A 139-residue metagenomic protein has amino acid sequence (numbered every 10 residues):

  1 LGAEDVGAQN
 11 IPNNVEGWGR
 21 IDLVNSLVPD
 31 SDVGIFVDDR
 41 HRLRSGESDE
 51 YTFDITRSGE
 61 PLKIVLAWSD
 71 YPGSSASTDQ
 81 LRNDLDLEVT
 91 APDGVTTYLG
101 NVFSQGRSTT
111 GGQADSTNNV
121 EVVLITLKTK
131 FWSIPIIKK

Functional and structural regions predicted by a protein language model:
L1-P12: An often Trp-containing, charged/polar helix-loop segment at the C-terminal end of enzyme catalytic cores
G2-A3, A67-S69, I137-K138: Active-site-proximal beta-strand/loop segments in catalytic clefts of secreted hydrolases
E4, R44-S48, D70, S104-R107 (+1 more regions): Short amphipathic alpha-helical surface micro-motifs
E4-V6, S69-Y71, D93-V95: Acidic glycine-/aspartate-rich tracts in secreted/extracellular proteins
G7, P29-S31, V89-T90, F131: Residues in flexible loops and secondary-structure boundaries
P12, E88-K139: Noncatalytic accessory or regulatory domains flanking protease catalytic cores in secreted, cell-surface, and selected
P12-N83, A91: Secreted peptidase-domain scaffold signal
